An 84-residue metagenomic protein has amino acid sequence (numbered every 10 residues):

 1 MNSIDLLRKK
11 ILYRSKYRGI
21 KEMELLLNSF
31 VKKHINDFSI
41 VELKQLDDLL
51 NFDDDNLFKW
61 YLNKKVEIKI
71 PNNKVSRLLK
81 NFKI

Functional and structural regions predicted by a protein language model:
N2-L43, D47-I84: Positively charged, polar, low-complexity stretches
